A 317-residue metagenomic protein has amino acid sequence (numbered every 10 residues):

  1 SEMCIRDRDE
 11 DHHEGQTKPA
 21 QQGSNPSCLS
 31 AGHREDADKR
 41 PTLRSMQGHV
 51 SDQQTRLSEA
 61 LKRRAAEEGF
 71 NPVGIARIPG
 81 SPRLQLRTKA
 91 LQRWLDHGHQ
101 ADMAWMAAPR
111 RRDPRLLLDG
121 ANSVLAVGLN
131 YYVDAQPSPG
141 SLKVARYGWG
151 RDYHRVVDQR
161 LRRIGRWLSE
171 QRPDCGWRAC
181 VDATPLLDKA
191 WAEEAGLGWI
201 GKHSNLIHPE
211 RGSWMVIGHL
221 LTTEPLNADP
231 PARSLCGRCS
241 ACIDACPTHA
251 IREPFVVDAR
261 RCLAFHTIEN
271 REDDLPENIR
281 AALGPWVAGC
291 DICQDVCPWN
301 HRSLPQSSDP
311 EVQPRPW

Functional and structural regions predicted by a protein language model:
S1-I5: Short, small-residue-biased leader/transition segments that mark boundaries at the very start of proteins
R6-R40: Intrinsically disordered, low-complexity, charge-rich segments with an acidic bias
M46-L235, P285: Auxiliary alpha/beta "docking" domains used to position bulky ligands
F70, A241-R271, L283-E311: Iron-sulfur cluster-binding cysteine motifs and their immediate structural context in ferredoxin-like electron-transfer
K143-A145, I268-D274: A short small-residue
R238: SIR2/sirtuin NAD+-dependent deacylase catalytic core
D274-A281: Short linker/helix segments within small regulatory modules
P314-W317: Short, intrinsically disordered, charge-balanced linker/junction segments flanking boundaries in proteins
